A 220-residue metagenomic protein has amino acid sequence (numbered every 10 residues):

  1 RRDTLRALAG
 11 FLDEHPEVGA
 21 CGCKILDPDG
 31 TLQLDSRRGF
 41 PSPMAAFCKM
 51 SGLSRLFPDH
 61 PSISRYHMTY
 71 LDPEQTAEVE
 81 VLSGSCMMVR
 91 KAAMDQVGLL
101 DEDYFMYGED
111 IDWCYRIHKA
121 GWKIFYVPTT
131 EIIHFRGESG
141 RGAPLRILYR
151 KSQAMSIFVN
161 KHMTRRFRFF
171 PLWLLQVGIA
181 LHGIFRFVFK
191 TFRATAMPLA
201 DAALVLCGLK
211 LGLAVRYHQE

Functional and structural regions predicted by a protein language model:
R2-R38: Conserved donor NDP-sugar-binding/catalytic core segment of glycosyltransferases
D3, L71-E131: A short, conserved alpha-helix in the catalytic core of glycosyltransferases
G39-F40, D103: A generic structural motif
F40-E80: Short, flexible, basic/aromatic active-site loop/helix in glycosyltransferases
Y115-T191: Active-site-adjacent helix/loop segment of glycosyltransferases that harbors family-specific signature motifs
M197-G208: Alpha-helical transmembrane segments
L211-Q219: Juxtamembrane "helix-exit" motif on the non-cytosolic side of transmembrane helices
